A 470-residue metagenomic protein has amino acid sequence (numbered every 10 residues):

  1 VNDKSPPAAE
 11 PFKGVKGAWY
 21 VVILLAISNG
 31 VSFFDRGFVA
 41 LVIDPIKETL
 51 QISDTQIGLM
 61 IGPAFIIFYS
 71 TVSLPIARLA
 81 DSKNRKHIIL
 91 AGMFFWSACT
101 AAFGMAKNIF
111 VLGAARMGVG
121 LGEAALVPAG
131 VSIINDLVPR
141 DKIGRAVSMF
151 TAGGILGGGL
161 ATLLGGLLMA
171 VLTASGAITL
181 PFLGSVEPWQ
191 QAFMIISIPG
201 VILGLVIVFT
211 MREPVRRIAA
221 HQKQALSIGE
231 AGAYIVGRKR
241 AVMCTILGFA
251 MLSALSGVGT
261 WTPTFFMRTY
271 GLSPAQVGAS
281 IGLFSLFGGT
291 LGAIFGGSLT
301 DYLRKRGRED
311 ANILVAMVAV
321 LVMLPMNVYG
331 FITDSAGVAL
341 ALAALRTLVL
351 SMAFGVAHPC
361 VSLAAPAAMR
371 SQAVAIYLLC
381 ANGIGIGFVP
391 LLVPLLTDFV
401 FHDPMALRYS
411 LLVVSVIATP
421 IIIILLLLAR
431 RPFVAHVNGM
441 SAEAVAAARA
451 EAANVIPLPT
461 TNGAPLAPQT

Functional and structural regions predicted by a protein language model:
P6-V15, E213-T245, T269, A448-E451: Juxtamembrane intracellular "pre-TM" segments in multi-pass secondary transporters
V39-A40, R240-I294, L350-F354, H358 (+1 more regions): Extracytoplasmic gate region of multi-pass secondary transporters
Q51, N84, M105-V111, G122 (+2 more regions): Helix-breaking motifs and short loop linkers at transmembrane-helix boundaries and internal kinks in secondary membrane
M60-A77, L283-G296: Central cavity-lining transmembrane alpha-helices of secondary-active solute carriers, predominantly the Major
T71-K107: Conserved MFS/SLC helix-loop-helix module at the cytosolic interface between two early adjacent transmembrane helices
H87-A101, D310-V328: Structural signature of the two symmetry-related core transmembrane helices
A114-I155: Cytoplasmic helix-loop-helix junction between adjacent transmembrane helices in 12-TM secondary transporters
F150, G154-F209: Helix-loop-helix hairpin linking two adjacent transmembrane segments in secondary transporters
